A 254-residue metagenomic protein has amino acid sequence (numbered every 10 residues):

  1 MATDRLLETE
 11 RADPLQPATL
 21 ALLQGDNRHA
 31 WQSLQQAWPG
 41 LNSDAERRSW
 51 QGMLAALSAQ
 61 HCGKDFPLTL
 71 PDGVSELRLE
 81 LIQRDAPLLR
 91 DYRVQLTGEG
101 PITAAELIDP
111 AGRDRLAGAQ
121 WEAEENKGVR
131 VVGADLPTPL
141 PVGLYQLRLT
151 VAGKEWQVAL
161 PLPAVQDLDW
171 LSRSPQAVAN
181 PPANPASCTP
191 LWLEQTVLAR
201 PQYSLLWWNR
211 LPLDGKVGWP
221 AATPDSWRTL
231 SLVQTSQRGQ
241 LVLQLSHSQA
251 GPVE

Functional and structural regions predicted by a protein language model:
M1-P71: Alpha-helical protein-protein interaction scaffolds
E10, P17-D26, L205-E254: Hydrophilic extracytoplasmic domains
K64-D65, A159-P182, G251-E254: Low-complexity, Pro/Ser/Thr- and charge-rich linker/hinge segments at domain boundaries
L68-G100, W170-C188: Contiguous beta-strand segments within globular domains
V94-A117, A183-L206, L230-Q234: Extended low-complexity, serine/threonine- and proline-enriched intrinsically disordered segments
W121-A134, R210-A221: Aromatic sugar-binding surface patches on proteins that engage polysaccharides or sugar-phosphate polymers
L140, L149-L160, Q234-Q244: Short acidic/polar inter-strand loop motif in beta-rich domains
Y145-L147, R228: A short tyrosine-centered beta-strand micro-motif
